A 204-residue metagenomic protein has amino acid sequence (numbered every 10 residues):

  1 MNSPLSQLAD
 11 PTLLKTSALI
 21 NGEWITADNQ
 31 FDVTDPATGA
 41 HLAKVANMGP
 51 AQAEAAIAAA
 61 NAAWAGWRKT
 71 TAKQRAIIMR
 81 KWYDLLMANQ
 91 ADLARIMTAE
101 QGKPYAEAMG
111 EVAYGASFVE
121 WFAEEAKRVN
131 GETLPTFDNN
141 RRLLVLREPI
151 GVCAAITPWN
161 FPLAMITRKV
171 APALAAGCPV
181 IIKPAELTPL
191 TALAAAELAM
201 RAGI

Functional and structural regions predicted by a protein language model:
M1-K44, I77, K81, G131-I156: Terminal low-complexity tails and localization/encapsulation signals of metabolic enzymes
L14, R95, A196-E197: Active-site phosphate/pyrophosphate- and oxyanion-stabilizing loops and adjacent acidic/basic residues in soluble
T16, T38, T70, T98 (+3 more regions): Ser/Thr-centric signal marking residues that sit in or immediately flank functional binding/regulatory motifs
I20-N21, Q101, G203: A broad structural signal for alpha-helix termini and local helix breaks/kinks
N29, Q52, L93, K169 (+1 more regions): Hydrophobic alpha-helical segments typical of transmembrane helices and their membrane-interface/capping positions
A40-V129, N140: Glycine-rich loop-to-alpha-helix module at the N-terminal edge of alpha/beta enzyme cores
G131-I204: Rossmann-like NAD(P) dinucleotide-binding subdomain of oxidoreductase/dehydrogenase enzymes
